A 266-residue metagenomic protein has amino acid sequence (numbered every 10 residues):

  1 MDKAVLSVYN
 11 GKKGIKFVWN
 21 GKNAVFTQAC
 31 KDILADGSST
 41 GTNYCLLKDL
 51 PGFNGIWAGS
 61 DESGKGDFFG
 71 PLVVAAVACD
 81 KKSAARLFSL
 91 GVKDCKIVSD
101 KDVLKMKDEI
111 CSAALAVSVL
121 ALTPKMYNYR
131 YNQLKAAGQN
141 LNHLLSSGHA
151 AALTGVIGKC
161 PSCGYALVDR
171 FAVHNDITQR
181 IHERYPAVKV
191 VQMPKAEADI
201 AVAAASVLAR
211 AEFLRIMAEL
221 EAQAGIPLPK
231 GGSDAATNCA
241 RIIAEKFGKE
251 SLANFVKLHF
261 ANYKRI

Functional and structural regions predicted by a protein language model:
M1-I266: RNase H-like, Mg2+-dependent phosphodiesterase core, and more generally RNA phosphate-backbone-engaging helix-loop
